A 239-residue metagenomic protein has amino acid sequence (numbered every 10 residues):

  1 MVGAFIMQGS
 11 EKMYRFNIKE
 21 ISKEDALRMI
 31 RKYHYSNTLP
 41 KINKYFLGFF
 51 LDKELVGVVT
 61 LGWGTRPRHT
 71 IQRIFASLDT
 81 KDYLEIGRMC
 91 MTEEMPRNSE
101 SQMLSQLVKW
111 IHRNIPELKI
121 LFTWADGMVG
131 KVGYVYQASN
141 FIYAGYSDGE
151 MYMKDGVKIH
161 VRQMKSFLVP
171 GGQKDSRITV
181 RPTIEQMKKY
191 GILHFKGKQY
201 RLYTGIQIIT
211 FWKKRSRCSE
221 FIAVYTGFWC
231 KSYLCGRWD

Functional and structural regions predicted by a protein language model:
V2-A4, A223: Acidic, Ala/Val/Gly-enriched low-complexity intrinsically disordered segments
F5-K41: Short amphipathic alpha-helix that is part of the acyltransferase structural core
E20, G62-I192: Acyl-donor binding region in acyl/amide transferases
I30, K44-W63: Conserved beta-hairpin
L39-N43, H194-G197: A short catalytic or substrate-binding loop motif that flags glycine-/basic-rich loops and adjacent residues that bind
K44-F46, A138, Q199-R201: Extracellular structured ligand-interaction cores
M187, G191-R201, I206: C-terminal catalytic/acceptor-binding lobe
Y200-Y203, F211-F221, Y225-D239: Low-complexity basic/metal-binding stretches
